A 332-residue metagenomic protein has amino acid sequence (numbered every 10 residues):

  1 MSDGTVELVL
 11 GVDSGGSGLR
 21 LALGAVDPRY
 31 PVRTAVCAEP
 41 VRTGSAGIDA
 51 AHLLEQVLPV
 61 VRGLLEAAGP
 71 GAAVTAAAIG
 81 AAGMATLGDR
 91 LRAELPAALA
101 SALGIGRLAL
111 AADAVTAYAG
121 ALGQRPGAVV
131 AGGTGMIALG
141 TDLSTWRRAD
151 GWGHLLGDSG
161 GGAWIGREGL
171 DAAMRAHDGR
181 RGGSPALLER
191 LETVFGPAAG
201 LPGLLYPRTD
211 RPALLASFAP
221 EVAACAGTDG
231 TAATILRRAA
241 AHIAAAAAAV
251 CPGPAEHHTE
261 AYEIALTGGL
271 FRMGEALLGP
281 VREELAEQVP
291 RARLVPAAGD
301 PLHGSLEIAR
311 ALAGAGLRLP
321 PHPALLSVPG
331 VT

Functional and structural regions predicted by a protein language model:
M1-A73, G120-P126, L170-T332: ATP-binding/phosphotransfer module of carbohydrate and carboxylate kinases, centering on a glycine-rich
E7-D13, V74-A78, A109, G127-A131 (+1 more regions): Short glycine-aspartate micro-motif
G15, A22, A82, V115 (+1 more regions): Anionic group-transfer/hydrolysis microenvironments
G44-S45, G83-M84, G151-S159, R291-P296: A short glycine/serine-rich beta->alpha loop
P59-V60, T75, A82-T86: Membrane helical hairpin/interfacial module
A78, L143, D150, I264 (+1 more regions): A generic, residue-level signal for flexible/boundary positions that often mark functional hotspots
A78-M84, G132-T134, Y262-M273: Glycine-rich beta-strand-to-loop/alpha-helix junction loops that act as flexible
A85-S184, P320-V331: Phosphate-binding/catalytic loop of phosphoryl-transfer enzymes
